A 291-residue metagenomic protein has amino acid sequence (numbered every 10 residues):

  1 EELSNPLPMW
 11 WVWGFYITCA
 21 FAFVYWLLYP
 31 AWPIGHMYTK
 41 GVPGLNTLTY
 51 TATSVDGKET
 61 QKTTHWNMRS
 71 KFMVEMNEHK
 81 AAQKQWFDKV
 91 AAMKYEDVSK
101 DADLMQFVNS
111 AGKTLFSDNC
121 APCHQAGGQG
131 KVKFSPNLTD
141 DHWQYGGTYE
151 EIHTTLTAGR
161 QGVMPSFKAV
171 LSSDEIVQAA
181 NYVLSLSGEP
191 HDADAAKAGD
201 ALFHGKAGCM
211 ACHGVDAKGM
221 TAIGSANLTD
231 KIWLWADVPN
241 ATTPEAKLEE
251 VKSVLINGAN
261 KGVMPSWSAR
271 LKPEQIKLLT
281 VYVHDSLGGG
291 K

Functional and structural regions predicted by a protein language model:
E1-D103, G147-E150, F167-V183, S268-V283: Periplasmic c-type cytochrome electron-transfer domains
T63, N67-V108, A121-W143, S185 (+3 more regions): Accessory recognition modules or surfaces
L104-Q129, D140, G146-G147, H153-A158 (+3 more regions): Sequence/structural segment immediately N-terminal to covalent heme-attachment motifs in c-type and related
V132, A222, T243-K247: Extended intrinsically disordered, low-complexity coil regions enriched in Ser, Thr, Gly, Ala and often Pro
K133-T139, T157-I176, A180-D194, I223-N227 (+1 more regions): Axial heme c-ligation environment in periplasmic c-type cytochrome domains
T139-E150, S166-I176, A207-A211, V215 (+2 more regions): Electron-transfer interface patches adjacent to heme c in soluble/periplasmic c-type cytochromes and di-/multiheme
S187, K206-A207, I232, L287: Alpha-helix capping/termination and helix-coil
